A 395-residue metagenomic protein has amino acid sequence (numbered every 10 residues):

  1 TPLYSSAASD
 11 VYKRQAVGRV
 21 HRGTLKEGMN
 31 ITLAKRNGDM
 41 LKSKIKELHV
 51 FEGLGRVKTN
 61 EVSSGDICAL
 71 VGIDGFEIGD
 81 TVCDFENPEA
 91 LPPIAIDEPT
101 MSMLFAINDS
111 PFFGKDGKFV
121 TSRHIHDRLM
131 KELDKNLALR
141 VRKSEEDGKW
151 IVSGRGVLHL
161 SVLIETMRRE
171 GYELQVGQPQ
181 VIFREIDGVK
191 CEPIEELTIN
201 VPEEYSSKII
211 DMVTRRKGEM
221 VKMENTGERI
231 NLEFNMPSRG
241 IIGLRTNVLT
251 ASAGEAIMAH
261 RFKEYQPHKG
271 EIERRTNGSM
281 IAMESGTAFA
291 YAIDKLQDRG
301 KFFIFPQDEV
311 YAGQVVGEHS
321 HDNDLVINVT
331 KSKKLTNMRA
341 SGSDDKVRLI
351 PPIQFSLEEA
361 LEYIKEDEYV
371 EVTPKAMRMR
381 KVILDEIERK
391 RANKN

Functional and structural regions predicted by a protein language model:
T1-A8, Y12: Single conserved hydrophobic/aromatic residue that forms the stacking wall/gate of nucleotide- or nucleobase-binding
D10-K13, L33, G53-N60, D84 (+9 more regions): Active-site phosphate-binding and catalytic loops of NTP-dependent enzymes
A16, H21-E27, L41-K44, D66 (+18 more regions): Helical mechanochemical/support elements of P-loop NTPase systems and associated helical scaffolds
A16-D147, R169: Catalytic P-loop NTP-binding/switch module of NTPases
L48-F51, R56-V62, C191, M236-S238 (+2 more regions): Long insertion/accessory domains within large nucleic-acid-processing enzymes
P99-K115, E145-S153, I186-N200, N225-R239 (+5 more regions): Short, hydrophobic beta-strand segments
N136-T198, P202-D211, R215-E219, N225-S238 (+6 more regions): Conserved structured catalytic cores and adjacent interaction surfaces of nucleotide-binding/hydrolyzing enzymes
